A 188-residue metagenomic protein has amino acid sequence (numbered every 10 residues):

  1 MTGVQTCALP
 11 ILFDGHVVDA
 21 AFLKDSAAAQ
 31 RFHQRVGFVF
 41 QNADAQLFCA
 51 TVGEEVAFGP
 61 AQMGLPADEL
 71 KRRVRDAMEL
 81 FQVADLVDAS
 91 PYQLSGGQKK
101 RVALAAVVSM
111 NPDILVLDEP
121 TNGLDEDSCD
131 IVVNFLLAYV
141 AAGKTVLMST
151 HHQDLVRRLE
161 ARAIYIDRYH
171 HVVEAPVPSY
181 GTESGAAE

Functional and structural regions predicted by a protein language model:
T2-L9: Short, small-residue-biased leader/transition segments that mark boundaries at the very start of proteins
P10-Q30: ABC ATPase NBD Q-loop/coupling interface
D68-L86: Conserved ABC ATPase "signature" region
S90-L94, Q98: Conserved ABC ATPase signature
L115-D118: Catalytic Walker B motif of ABC-type/P-loop ATPase nucleotide-binding domains
E126-D127: Helix N-cap at the start of a conserved alpha-helix in ABC-type nucleotide-binding domains
T150-H151: H-loop/switch region of ABC-family ATPase nucleotide-binding domains
